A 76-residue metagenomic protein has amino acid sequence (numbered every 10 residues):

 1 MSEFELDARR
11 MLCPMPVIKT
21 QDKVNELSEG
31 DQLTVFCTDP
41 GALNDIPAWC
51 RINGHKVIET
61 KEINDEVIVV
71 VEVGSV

Functional and structural regions predicted by a protein language model:
M1-E3, G30-T34, E66-I68: Intrinsic-disorder/low-complexity, polar/charged segments enriched in Ser/Thr/Lys/Arg/Asp/Glu/Gln
M1-L27: An N-terminal amphipathic alpha-helical segment
F4, M11-L12, D45-A48, V57-I58: Intrinsically disordered, low-complexity segments enriched in polar/charged residues with Gly/Pro, especially when
E5-D7, F36, V70-E72: Generic structural detector for well-ordered beta-strands
K19-H55: Amphipathic, hydrophobic secondary-structure cores in small proteins
P47-V76: C-terminal structural segments of small proteins and small subunits
